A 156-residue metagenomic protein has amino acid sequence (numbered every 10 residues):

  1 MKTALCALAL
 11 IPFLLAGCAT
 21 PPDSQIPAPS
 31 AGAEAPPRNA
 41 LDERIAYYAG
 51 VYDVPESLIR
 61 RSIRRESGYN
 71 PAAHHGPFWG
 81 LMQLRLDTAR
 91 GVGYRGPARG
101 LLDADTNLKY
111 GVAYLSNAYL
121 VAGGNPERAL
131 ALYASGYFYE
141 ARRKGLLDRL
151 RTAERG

Functional and structural regions predicted by a protein language model:
M1-L8: Bacterial N-terminal signal peptides that target proteins for export
P12-P37: Bacterial Sec signal peptide processing site at the extreme N-terminus
P29-R65: Export/targeting segments at the very N-terminus of extracytoplasmic proteins
V54-Y69, G111, L130-A134: Short, functionally critical alpha-helical segments immediately adjacent to catalytic or ligand/cofactor-binding
S67-N70, T88-R90, G136-Y139: Solvent-exposed loop/turn segments at secondary-structure junctions within structured extracellular/periplasmic domains
P77-Y94: Substrate-binding/active-site groove segments that recognize and process beta-1,4-linked N-acetyl-hexosamine
R99-T106: A short, structured beta-strand-centered segment in the mid-to-C-terminal lobe of catalytic cores from group-transfer
V112-R151: Catalytic and binding regions of secreted/periplasmic enzymes and modules that target cell-wall glycans
